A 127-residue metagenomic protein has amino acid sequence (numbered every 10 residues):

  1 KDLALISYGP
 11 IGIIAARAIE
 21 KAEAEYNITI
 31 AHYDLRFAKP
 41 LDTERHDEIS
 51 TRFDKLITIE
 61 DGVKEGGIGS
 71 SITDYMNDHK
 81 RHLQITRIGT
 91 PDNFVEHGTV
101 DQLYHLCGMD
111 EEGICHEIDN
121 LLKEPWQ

Functional and structural regions predicted by a protein language model:
K1-Q127: Thiamine diphosphate
